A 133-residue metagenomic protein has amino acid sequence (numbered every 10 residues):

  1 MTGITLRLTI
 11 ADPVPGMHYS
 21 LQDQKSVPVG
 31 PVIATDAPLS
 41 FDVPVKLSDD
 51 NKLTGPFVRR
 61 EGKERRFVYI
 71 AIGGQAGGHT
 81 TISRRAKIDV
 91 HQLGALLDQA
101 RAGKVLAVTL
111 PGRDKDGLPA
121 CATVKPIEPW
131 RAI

Functional and structural regions predicted by a protein language model:
I4-I10: A short, amphipathic beta-strand motif
T9, Q24, D42-P44, D50 (+4 more regions): Low-complexity, intrinsically disordered/propeptide-like segments
I10, I33-D36, I70, Q99 (+2 more regions): Residue-level detector of intrinsically disordered, flexible termini and proteolytic processing junctions
A11-G16: Short proline/glycine-enriched turn/loop motifs at strand-loop junctions of beta-rich domains
Q24-A76: Tryptophan-paired
G77-I133: Extracellular beta-sheet/turn segments enriched in Thr/Pro/Gly and aliphatic residues
